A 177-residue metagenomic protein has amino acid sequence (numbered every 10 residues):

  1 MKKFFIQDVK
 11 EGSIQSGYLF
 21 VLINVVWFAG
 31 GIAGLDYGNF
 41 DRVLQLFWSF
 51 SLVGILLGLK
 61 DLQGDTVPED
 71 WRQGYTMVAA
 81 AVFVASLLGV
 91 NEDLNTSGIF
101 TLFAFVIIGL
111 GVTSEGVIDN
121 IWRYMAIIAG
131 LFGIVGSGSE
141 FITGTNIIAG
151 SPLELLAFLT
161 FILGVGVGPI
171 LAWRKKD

Functional and structural regions predicted by a protein language model:
M1-D177: Hydrophobic, aromatic-enriched alpha-helical segments typical of multi-pass transmembrane helices
